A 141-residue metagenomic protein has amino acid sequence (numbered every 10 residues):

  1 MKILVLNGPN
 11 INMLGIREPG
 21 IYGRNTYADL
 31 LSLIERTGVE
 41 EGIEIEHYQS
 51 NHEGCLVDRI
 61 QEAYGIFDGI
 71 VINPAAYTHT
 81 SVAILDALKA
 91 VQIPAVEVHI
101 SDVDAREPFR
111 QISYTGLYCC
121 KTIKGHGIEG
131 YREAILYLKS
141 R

Functional and structural regions predicted by a protein language model:
M1-L4: Extreme N-terminal starter segment of soluble prokaryotic enzymes
P9-I11, A75-T78, S101-V103: Short glycine-rich anion-binding loops that position phosphate/pyrophosphate groups of nucleotides and phosphorylated
L14-A28: Glycine- and acidic-residue-enriched helix-capping/strand-helix junction motifs
E46-G54: Short beta->alpha junction loops
H47, V96, A105-R141: Short, glycine-/small-residue-rich phosphate/pyrophosphate-handling segment
E62, S81-A90: Short Gly/Thr/Asp-enriched flexible loops that form oxyanion-binding sites at enzyme active sites
A63-I70: Short acidic/histidine-rich motifs immediately flanking catalytic phosphotransfer sites in two-component signaling
A90-D104: Short, acidic/small-residue loops that bind anionic groups at enzyme active sites
